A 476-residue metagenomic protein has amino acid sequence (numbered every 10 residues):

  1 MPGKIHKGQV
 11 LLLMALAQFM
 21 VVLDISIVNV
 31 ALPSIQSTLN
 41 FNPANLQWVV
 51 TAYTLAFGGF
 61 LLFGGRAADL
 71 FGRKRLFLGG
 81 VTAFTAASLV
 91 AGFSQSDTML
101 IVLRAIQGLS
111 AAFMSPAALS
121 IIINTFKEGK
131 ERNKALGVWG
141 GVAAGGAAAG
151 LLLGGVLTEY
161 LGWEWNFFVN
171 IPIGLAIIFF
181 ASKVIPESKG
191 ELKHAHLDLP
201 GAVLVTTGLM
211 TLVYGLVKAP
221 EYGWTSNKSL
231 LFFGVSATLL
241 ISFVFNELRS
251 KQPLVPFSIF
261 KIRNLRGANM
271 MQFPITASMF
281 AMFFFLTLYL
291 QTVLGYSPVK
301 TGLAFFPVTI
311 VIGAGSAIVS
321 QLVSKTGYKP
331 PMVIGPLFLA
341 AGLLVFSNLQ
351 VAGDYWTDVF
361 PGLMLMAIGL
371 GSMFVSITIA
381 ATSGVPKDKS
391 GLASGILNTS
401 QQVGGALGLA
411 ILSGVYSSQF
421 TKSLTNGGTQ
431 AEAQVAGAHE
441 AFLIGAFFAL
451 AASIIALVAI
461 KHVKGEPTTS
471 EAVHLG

Functional and structural regions predicted by a protein language model:
M1-H6, A459-G476: Intrinsic disorder in cytosolic terminal tails and internal cytosolic loops of multi-pass membrane transporters
M1-K183, I318-V319, T326, M332 (+4 more regions): Transmembrane-helix bundle of Major Facilitator Superfamily
V10-L23, V28-V30, V169, T225-L239 (+2 more regions): 12-transmembrane solute porter fold
A44, D69-L70, F93-Q95, T158-E164 (+8 more regions): Membrane-helix boundary and inter-helical linker elements of multi-pass secondary transporters
D97, E191-K193, A219-T225, A352-G353: Membrane-interface helix caps and helix-loop-helix hairpins in membrane proteins
I171-G190, T206-K218, V235-S250, A452-I460: C-terminal membrane-cytosol helix-exit motif in multi-pass small-molecule transporters
I177, Q419-G428: Peri-membrane helix termini and adjoining interfacial loops of integral membrane proteins
I178-T206, L248-R263, S324, P467-E471: Flexible interhelical linker loops that connect adjacent transmembrane helices in multi-pass membrane transporters
